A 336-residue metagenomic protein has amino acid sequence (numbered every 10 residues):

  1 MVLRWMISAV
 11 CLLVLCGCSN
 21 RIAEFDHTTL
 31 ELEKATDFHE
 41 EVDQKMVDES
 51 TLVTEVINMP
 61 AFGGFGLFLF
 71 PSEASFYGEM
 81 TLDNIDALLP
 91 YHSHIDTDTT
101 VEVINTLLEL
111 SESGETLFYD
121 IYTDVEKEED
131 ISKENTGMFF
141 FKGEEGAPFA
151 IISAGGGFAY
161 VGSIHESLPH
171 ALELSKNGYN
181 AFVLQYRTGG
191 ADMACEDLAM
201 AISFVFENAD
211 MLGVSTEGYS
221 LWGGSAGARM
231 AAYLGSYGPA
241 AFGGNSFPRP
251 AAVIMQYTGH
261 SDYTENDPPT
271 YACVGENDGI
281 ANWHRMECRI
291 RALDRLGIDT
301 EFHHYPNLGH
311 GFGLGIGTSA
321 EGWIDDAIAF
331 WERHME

Functional and structural regions predicted by a protein language model:
I22-D26, E31-G66, L296-E336: C-terminal catalytic histidine-bearing segment of alpha/beta-hydrolase fold enzymes
P60, G66-E145, A191, C195 (+1 more regions): N-terminal cap/lid segment of alpha/beta-hydrolase-fold proteins
A147-G156, Y271: Short beta-strand element of the alpha/beta-hydrolase
G162-I164, V183-L212, I316-A320: Catalytic nucleophile-loop/oxyanion-hole region of alpha/beta-hydrolase and closely related hydrolase-like folds
S163-F182, R291: Short amphipathic alpha-helix adjacent to the substrate-entry channel of hydrolases
M200-D267: Primarily recognizes the serine-hydrolase "nucleophile elbow" in alpha/beta-hydrolase and SGNH/GDSL folds
P268, N282-A292: Short alpha-helix in the alpha/beta-hydrolase fold that links the catalytic acid
A272-V274, D278: Short beta-strand/loop motif that positions the catalytic acidic residue of the alpha/beta-hydrolase fold
